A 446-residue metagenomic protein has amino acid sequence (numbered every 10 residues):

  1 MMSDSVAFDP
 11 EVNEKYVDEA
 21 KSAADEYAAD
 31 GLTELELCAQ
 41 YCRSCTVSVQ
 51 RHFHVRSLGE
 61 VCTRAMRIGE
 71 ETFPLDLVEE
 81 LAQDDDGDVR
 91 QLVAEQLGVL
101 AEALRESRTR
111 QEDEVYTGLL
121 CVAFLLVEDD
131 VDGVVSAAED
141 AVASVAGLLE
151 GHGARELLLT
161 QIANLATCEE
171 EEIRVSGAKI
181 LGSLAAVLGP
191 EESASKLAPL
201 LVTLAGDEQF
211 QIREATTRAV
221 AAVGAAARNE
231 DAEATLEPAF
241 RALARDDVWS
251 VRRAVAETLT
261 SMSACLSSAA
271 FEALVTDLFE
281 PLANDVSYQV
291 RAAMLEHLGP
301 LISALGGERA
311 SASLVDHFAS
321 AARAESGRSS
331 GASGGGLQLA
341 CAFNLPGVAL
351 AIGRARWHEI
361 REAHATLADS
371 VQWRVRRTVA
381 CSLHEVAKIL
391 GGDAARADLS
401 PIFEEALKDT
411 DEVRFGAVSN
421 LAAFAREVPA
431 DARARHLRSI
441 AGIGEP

Functional and structural regions predicted by a protein language model:
M2-P446: Extended, low-complexity, acidic/polar intrinsically disordered regions that flank or interrupt HEAT/TOG/ARM solenoid
